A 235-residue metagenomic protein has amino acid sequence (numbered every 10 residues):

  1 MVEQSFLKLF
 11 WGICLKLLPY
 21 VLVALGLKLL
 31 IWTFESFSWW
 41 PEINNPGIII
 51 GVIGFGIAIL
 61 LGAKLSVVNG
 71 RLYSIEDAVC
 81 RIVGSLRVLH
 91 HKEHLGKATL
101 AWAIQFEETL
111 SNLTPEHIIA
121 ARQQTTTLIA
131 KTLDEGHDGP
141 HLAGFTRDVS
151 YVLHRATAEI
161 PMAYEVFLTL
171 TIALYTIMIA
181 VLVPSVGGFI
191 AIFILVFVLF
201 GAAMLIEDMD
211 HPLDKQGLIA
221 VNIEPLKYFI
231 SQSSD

Functional and structural regions predicted by a protein language model:
M1-C80, L182-G188, A203-D235: N-terminal juxtamembrane/topogenic regions of multi-pass membrane proteins
G12-Y20, V149-G188: Transmembrane alpha-helical segments and their cytosolic interface motifs in multi-pass membrane proteins
R87, A163, L170, K227-Y228: Residue-level signal for alpha-helical context at structural boundaries
V88-Y164: Structured inter-helical modules in multipass membrane proteins
R122-T125, I192, K215-I219: Short alpha-helical linear motifs
F189-F200: Hydrophobic core segments of alpha-helical transmembrane domains in multi-pass membrane proteins
